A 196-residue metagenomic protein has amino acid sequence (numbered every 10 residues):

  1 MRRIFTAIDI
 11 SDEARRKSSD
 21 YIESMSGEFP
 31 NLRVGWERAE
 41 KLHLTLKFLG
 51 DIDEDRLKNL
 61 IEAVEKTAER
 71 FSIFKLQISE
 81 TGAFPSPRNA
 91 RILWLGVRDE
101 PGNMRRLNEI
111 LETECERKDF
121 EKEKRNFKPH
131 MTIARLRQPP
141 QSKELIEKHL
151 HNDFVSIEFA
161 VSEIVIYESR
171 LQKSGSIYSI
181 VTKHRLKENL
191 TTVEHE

Functional and structural regions predicted by a protein language model:
M1-T191: Histidine-dependent nucleotide/RNA phosphoesterase domain, centered on the 2H-phosphoesterase fold with its duplicated
T192-E196: Short, low-complexity, charge-dense intrinsically disordered segments
